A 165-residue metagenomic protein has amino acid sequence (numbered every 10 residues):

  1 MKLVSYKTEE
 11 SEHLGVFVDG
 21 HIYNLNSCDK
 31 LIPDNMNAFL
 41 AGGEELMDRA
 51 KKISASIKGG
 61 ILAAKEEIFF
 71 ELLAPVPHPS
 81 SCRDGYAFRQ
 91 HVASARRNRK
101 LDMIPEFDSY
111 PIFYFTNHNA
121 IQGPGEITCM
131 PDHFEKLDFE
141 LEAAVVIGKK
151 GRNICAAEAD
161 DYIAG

Functional and structural regions predicted by a protein language model:
M1-S11, F17, L31, A38-G165: Active-site microenvironments in enzyme catalytic cores
E12-N26: Short, surface-exposed terminal/edge motifs of secreted or surface/virion proteins that either
Y23-M36: A hydrophobic, small-residue-rich beta->alpha segment in the mid-to-C-terminal subdomain of diverse proteins
